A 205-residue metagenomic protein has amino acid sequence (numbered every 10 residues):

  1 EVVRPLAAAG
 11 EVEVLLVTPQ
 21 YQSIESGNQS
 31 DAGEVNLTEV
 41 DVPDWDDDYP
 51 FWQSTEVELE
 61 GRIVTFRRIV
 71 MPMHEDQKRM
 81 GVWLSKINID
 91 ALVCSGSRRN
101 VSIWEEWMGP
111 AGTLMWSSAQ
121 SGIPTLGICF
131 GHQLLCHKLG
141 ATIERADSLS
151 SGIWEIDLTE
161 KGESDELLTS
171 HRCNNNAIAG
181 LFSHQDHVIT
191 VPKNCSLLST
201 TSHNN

Functional and structural regions predicted by a protein language model:
E1-A9, E13-Y21, S30, L114 (+2 more regions): Amide-donor transfer/coupling interface in amidating biosynthetic enzymes
Q20-L126: Flexible gly/pro-rich beta->alpha loop and the following alpha-helix that scaffold active-site loops
Y21-S23, M73-E75, H132, S150 (+2 more regions): Residue-level detector of flexible, active-site-proximal loop/helix-junction positions within diverse enzyme catalytic
E25, C136, V191: Active-site-proximal flexible loops/turns
L84, L134, I189-T190: Structural motif
I89-A91, S95-D165, A179: Cysteine-nucleophile active-site neighborhood
